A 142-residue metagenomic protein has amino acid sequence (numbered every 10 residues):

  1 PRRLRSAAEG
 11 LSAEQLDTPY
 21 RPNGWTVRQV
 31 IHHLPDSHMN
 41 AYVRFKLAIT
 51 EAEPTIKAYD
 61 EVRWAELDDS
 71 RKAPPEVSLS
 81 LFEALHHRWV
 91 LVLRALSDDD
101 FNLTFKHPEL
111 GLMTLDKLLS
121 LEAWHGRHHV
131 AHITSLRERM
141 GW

Functional and structural regions predicted by a protein language model:
P1, G10-L11, H38, E83-H86 (+1 more regions): A general secondary-structure boundary signal
P1-G24: A glycine-rich, hydrophobic loop/mini-helix early in the fold
R5-E9, R63-N102, E122: Acidic/histidine-rich alpha-helical segments that form the ligand environment of transition-metal centers
D17-A65, H87-L91, N102-W142: Short, contiguous alpha-helical
